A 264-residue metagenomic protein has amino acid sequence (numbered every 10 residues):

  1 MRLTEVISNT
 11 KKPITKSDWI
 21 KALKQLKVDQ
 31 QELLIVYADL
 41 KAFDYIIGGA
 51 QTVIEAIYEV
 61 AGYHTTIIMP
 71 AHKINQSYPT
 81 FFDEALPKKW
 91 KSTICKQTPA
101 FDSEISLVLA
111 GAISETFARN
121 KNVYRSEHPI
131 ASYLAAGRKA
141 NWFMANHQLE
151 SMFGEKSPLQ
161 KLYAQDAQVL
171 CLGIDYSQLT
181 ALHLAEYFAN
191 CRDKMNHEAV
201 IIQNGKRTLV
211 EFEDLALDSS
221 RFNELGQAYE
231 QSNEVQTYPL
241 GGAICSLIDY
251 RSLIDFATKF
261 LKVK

Functional and structural regions predicted by a protein language model:
M1-K264: N-terminal and secondary-structure boundary signal
